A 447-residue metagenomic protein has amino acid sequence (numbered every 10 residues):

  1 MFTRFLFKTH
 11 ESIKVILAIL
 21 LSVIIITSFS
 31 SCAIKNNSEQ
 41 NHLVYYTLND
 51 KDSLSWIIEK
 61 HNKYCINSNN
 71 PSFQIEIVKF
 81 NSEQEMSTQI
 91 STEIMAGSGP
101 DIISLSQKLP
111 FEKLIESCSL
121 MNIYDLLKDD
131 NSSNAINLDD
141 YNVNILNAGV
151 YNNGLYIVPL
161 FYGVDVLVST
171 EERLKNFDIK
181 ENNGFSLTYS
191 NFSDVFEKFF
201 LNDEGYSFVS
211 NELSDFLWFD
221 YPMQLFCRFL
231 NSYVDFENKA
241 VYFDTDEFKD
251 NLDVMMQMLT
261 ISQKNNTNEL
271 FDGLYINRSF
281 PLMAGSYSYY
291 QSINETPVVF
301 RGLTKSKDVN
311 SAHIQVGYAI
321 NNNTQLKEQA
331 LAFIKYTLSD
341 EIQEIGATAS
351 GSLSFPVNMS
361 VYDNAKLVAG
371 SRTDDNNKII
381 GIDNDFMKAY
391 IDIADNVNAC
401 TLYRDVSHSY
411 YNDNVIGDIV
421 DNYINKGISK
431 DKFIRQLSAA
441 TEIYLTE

Functional and structural regions predicted by a protein language model:
F2-F7, K14-E112, N134, I428-E447: Conserved N-terminal structural module of periplasmic/extracytoplasmic solute-binding proteins
I57, D250-V254, Q325-T337, F433: Short amphipathic alpha-helical coupling segments at ligand-binding clamshell hinges and other catalytic/signaling
P71, Q291-V361, T401, D418: Extracytoplasmic/periplasmic substrate-recognition and gating elements
S87-G99, D194-K198, M258-L282, Y287 (+2 more regions): Short helices/loops that flank or line small-molecule/ion binding pockets
S106-V166, P297-L303, G381: Hinge/lid segment of periplasmic solute-binding proteins
A148-L160, D165, S190-A240, F271-Y275: Extracytoplasmic/periplasmic solute-binding protein
F196, Y233-T267, L303: Glycine-centered hinge/linker elements that transmit conformational signals in sensory and ligand-binding systems
D374-T446: C-terminal capping/gating helix-and-loop segments adjacent to ligand/active sites or protein-protein/ligand interfaces
